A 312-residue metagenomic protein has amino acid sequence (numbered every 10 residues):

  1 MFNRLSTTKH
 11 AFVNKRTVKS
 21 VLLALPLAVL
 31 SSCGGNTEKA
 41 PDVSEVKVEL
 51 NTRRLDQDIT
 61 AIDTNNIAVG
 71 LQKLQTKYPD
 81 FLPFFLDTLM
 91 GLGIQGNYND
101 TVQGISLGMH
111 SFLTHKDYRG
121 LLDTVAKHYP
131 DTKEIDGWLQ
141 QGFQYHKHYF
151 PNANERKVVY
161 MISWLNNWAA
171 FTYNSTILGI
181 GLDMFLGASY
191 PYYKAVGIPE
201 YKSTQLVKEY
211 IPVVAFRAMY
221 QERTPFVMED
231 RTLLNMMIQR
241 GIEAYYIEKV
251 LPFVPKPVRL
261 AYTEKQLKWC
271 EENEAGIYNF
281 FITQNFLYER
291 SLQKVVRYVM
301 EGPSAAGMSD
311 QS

Functional and structural regions predicted by a protein language model:
F2-L22: Bacterial N-terminal signal peptides that target proteins for export
V29-S32: C-terminal motif of bacterial Sec signal peptides marking the signal peptidase cleavage site
G34-I105: N-terminal mature-domain "stem" immediately C-terminal to a signal peptide or N-terminal signal-anchor/transmembrane
A40-L50, P255, R259, D310-S312: Long, solvent-exposed, polar/charged low-complexity segments
V43, T60, L71-Q72, T88 (+2 more regions): Glycine-centered structural positions embedded in regular secondary structure
S106-K294, M300-P303, D310: Acidic/His-rich structured neighborhood in mature extracellular/periplasmic domains
